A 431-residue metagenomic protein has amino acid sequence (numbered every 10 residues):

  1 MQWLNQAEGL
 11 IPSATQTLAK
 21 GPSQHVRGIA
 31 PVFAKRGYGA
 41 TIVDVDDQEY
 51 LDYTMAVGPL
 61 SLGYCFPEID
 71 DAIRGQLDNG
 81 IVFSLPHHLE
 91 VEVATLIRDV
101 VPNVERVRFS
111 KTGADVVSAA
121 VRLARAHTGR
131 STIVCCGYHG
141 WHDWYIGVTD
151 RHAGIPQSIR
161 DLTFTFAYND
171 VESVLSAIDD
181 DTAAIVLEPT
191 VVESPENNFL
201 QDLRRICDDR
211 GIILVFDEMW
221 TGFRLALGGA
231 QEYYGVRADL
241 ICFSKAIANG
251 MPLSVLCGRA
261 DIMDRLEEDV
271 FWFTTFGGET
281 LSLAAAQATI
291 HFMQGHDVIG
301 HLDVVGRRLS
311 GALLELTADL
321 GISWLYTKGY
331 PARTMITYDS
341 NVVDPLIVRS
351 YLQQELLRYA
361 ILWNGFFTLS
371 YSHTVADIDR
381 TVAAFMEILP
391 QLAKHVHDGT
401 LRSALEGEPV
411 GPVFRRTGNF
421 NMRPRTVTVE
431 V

Functional and structural regions predicted by a protein language model:
M1-R36: Active-site-adjacent loop/helix segments that line or gate small-molecule/cofactor pockets in enzymes
E49-H127: Glycine-rich loop-to-alpha-helix module at the N-terminal edge of alpha/beta enzyme cores
E92-A184, R307: PLP-dependent aspartate aminotransferase-fold enzymes
P189-I213: Active-site core of PLP-dependent enzymes with the aminotransferase class I/II
G235-R265, G278-A285: Active-site PLP attachment segment
H291-G311: Structural signature of PLP-dependent enzymes
Q294-H296, R358-V431: PLP-dependent enzyme catalytic core of the Aspartate aminotransferase-like
R307-G311, T317-L352, S403-R423: Conserved PLP-binding catalytic core of the aspartate aminotransferase-like
